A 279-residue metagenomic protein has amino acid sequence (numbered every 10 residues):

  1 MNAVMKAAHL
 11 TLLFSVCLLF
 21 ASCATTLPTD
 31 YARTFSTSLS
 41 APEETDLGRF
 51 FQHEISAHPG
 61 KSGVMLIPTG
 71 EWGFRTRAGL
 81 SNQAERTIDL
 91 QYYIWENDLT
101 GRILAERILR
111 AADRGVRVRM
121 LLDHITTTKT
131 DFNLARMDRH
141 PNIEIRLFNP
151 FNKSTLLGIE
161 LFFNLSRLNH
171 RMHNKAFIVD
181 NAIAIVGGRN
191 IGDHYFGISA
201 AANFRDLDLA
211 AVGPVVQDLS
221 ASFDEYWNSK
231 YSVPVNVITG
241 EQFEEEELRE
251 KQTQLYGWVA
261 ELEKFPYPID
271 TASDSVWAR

Functional and structural regions predicted by a protein language model:
M1-N2, R279: Accessible peptide chain termini
N2-L12: Bacterial N-terminal signal peptides that target proteins for export
T11-A21: Bacterial N-terminal signal peptides
C23-K175, V179-R279: Charged, low-complexity intrinsically disordered terminal segments
